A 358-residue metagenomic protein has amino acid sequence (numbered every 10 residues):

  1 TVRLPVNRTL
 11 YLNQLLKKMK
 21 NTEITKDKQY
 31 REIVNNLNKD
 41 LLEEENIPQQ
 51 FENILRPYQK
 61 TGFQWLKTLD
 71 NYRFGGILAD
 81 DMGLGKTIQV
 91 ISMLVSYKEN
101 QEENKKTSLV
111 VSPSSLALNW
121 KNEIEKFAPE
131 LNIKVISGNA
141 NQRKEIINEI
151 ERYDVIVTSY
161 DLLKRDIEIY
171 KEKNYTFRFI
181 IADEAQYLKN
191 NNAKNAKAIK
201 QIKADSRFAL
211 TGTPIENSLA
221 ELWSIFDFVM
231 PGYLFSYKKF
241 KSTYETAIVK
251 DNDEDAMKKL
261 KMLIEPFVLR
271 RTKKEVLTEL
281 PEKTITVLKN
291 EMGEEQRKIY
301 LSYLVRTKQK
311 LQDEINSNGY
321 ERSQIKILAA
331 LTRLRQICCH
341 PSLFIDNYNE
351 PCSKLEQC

Functional and structural regions predicted by a protein language model:
T1-E32: Accessory nucleic-acid engagement/destabilization modules that flank
T25-N252, K261-C358: ASCE P-loop NTPase motor core, strongest for the SF2 helicase catalytic module
M257-K259: Long, charge-dense, solvent-exposed interaction surfaces that engage phosphate-rich ligands
